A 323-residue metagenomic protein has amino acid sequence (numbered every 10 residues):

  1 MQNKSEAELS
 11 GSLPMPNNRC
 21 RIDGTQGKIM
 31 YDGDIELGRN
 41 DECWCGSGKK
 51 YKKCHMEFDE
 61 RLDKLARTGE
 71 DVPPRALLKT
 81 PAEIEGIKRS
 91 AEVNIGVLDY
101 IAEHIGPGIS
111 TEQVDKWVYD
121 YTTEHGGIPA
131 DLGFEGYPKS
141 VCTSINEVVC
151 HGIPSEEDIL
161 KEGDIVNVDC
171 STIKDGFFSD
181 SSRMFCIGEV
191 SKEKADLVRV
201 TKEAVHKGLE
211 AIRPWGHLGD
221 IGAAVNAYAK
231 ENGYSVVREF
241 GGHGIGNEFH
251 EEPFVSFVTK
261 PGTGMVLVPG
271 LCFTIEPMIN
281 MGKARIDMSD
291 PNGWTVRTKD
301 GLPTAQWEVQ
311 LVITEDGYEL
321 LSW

Functional and structural regions predicted by a protein language model:
M1-L77: Acidic/negatively charged segments and metal-coordination signatures
G38, S47-K53, E57-W323: Active-site neighborhoods and metal-handling regions in enzymes and metal-associated proteins
